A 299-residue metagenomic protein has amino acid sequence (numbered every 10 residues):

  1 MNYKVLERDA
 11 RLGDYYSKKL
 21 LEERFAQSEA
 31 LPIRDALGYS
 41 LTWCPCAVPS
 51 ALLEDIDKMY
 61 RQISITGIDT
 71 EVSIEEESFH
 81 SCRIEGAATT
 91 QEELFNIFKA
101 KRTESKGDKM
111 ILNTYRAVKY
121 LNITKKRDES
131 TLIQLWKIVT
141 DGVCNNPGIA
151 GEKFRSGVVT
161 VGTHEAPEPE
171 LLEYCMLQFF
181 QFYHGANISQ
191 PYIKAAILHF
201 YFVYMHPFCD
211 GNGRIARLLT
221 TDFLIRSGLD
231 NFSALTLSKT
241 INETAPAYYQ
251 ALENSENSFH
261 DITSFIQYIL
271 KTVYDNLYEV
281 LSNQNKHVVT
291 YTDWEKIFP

Functional and structural regions predicted by a protein language model:
M1-P299: FIC/Doc superfamily catalytic core
